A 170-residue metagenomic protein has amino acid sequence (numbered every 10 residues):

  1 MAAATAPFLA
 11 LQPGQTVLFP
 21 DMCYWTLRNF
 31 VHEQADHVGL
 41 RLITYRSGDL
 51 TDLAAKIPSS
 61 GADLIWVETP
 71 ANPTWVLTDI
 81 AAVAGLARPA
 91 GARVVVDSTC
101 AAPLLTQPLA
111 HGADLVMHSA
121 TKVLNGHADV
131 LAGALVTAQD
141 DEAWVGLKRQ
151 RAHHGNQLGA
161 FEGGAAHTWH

Functional and structural regions predicted by a protein language model:
M1-H170: Conserved PLP-enzyme active-site core in the AAT-like
